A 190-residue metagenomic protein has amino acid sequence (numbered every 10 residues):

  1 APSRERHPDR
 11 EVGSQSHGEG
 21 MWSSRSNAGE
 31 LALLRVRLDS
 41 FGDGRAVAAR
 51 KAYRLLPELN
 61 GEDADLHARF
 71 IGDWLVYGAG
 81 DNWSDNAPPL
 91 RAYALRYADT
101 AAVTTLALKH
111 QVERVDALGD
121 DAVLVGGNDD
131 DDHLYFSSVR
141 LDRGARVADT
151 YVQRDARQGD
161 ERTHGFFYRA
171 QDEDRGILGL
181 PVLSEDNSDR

Functional and structural regions predicted by a protein language model:
A1-R190: Beta-sheet-rich non-transmembrane sensory/scaffold domains
